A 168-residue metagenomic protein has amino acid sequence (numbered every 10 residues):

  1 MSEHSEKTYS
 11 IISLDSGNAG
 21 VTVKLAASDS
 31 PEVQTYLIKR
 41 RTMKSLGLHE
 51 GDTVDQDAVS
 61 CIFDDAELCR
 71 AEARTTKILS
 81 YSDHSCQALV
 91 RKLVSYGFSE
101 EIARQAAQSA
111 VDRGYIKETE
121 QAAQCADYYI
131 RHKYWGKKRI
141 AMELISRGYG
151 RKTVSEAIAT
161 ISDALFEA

Functional and structural regions predicted by a protein language model:
M1-A168: An alpha-helical, amphipathic repeat domain used for nucleic-acid recognition, typified by the mTERF helical solenoid
